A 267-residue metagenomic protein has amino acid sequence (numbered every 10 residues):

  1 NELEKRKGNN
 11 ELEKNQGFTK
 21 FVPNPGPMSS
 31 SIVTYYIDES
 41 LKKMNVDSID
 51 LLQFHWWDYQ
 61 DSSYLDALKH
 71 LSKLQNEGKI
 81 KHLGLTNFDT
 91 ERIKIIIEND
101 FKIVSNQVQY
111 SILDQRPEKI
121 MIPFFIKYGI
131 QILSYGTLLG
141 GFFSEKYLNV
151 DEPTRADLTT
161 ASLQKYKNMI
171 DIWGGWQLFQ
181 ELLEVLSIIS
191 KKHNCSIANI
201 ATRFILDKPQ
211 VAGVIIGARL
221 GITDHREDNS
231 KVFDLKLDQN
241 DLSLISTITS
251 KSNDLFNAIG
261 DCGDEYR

Functional and structural regions predicted by a protein language model:
N1-N15, N76, A156: N-terminal binding-site loop/beta-alpha segment at the start of enzyme catalytic domains that lines or forms
E2-E4, H70, D100-I103, I122-I126 (+2 more regions): Short, hinge-like loop/turn segments at secondary-structure boundaries
G17, S40, I49, L83 (+7 more regions): Conserved, mostly hydrophobic/aromatic
F21, D89, Y110-D114, G136-K146 (+2 more regions): Glycine-rich beta-alpha junction loops
N24-I120, I130-Q131: Glycine/proline-rich, positively charged, aromatic-decorated active-site loop/lid region on the catalytic face
P117-S162, S196: Aromatic-lined glycan-binding groove of carbohydrate-active enzymes
Y128, R155-I188, K192, D207-G213 (+1 more regions): Terminal-tail/helix-coil boundary detector
I197-A201, G213-A218: Conserved active-site loop/cleft motifs that coordinate metal ions or position small ligands
